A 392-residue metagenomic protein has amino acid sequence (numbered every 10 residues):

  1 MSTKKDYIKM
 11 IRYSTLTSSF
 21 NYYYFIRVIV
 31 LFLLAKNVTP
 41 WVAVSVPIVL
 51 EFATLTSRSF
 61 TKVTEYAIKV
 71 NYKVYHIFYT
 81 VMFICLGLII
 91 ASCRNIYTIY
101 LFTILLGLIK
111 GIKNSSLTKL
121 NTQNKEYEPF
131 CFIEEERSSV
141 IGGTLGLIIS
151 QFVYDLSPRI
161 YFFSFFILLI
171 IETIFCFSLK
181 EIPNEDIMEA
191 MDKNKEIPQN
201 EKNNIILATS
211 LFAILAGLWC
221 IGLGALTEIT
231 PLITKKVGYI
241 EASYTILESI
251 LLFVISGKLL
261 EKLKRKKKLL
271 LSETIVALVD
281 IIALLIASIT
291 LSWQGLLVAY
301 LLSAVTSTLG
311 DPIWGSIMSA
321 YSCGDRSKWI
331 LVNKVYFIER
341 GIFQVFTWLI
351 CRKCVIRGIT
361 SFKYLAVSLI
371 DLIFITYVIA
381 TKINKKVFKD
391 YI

Functional and structural regions predicted by a protein language model:
M1-D6, I182-F212, I392: Juxtamembrane intracellular "pre-TM" segments in multi-pass secondary transporters
S2-T54, N204-T245: Helix-loop boundary and gating motifs at the non-cytosolic
M10, S14-I26, L50-T61, F102-Y154 (+6 more regions): Substrate-agnostic recognition of the 12-TM MFS/MFS-like secondary transporter fold
S57-V70, L252-K267, V355: Helix-to-loop junctions at the C-terminal end of transmembrane segments in multipass secondary transporters
Y66-T80, K262-A277: Cytoplasmic membrane-interface "Motif A"-like loop-to-helix N-cap segments of 12-TM Major Facilitator Superfamily
I160-F177, K363-A380: Symmetry-related core transmembrane helices of the 12-TM Major Facilitator Superfamily/SLC fold
F175-A190, I379-Y391: Helix-loop junctions on the cytosolic side of multi-pass membrane transporters, especially the intracellular loop
L269-D311: C-terminal transmembrane helical hairpin of 12-TM major facilitator-type secondary transporters
